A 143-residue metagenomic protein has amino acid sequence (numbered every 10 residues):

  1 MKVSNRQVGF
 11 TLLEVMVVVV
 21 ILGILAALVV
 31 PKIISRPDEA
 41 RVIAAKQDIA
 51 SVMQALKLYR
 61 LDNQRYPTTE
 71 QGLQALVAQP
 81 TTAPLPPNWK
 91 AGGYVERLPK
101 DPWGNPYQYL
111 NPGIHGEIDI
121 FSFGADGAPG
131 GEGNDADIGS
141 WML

Functional and structural regions predicted by a protein language model:
M1-F10: N-terminal leader/signal peptides at the extreme start of proteins
S4, E39-I43, Q54-K57, N63 (+4 more regions): Short, surface-exposed interaction loops/tails
F10, L28, Q71: Short beta-to-alpha loop/turn elements within the nucleotide-binding domains of ABC transporters
L13-K32: Alpha-helical hydrophobic helix detector
M16, N88-A91: Secreted, cysteine-rich disulfide-bonded mini-domains of extracellular proteins
V19, K46, M53: Conserved catalytic core of two-component sensor histidine kinases
K32-A50: Aliphatic-rich helix starts adjacent to a transmembrane/signal segment
A78-N88: Short, basic/aromatic beta-hairpin or loop at an interaction surface
